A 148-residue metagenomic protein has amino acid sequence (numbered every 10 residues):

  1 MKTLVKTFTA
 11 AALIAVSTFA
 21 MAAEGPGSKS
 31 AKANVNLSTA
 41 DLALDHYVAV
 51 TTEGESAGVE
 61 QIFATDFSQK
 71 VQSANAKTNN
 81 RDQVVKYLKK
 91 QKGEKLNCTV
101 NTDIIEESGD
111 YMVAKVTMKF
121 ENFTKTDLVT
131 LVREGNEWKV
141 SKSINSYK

Functional and structural regions predicted by a protein language model:
M1-T9: Bacterial N-terminal signal peptides that target proteins for export
L4, A20-E53: Short, low-complexity N-terminal intrinsically disordered segments enriched in polar/charged residues
A15-T18: N-terminal signal peptide c-region/cleavage motif recognized by signal peptidases
G25-P26, K32, D82-F123: Surface-exposed, charged secondary-structure patches
G54-K70: Short, well-ordered alpha-helical segments enriched in acidic and aromatic residues
F63, M118-F120, I144: Short beta-strand segments enriched in hydrophobic/aromatic residues within well-folded beta-rich domains
S68-K77, Q91: A short gly/proline-enriched turn/hairpin at secondary-structure junctions
T124-K148: Short beta-strand edge/turn micro-motifs at domain boundaries
